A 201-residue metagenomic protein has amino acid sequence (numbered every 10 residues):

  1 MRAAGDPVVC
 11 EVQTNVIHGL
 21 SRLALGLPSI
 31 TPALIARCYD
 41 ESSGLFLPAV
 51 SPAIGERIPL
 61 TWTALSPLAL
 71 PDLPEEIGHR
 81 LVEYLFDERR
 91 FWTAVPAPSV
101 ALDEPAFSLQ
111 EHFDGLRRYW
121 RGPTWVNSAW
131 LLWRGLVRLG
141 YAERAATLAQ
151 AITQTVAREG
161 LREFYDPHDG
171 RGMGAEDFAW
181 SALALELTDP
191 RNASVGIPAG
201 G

Functional and structural regions predicted by a protein language model:
M1-V9, P32-T124, A157-G200: Extended glycan-interaction surfaces of carbohydrate-active proteins
C10-I35, P123-E159: Extended amphipathic alpha-helical segments enriched in small hydrophobics
